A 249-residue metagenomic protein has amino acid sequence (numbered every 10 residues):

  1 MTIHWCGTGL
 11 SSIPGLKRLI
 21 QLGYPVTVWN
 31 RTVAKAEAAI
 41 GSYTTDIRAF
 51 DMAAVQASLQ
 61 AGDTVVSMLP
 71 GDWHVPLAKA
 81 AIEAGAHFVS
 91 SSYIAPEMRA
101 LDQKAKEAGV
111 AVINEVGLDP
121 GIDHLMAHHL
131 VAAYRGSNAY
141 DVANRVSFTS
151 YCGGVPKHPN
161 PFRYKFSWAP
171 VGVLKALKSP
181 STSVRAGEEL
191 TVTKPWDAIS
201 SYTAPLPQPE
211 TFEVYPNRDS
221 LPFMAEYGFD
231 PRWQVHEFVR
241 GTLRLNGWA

Functional and structural regions predicted by a protein language model:
I3-T8: Conserved N-terminal Rossmann-fold NAD(P)-binding element of oxidoreductases
L10-S12: Hydrophobic/small residue at the entry helix of a nucleotide-binding pocket
V26-I40: NAD(P)-binding Rossmann-fold cofactor-contacting core
S42-A54: Rossmann-fold cofactor-recognition segment
D63-M68, V89-S90: N-terminal Rossmann-like NAD(P) cofactor-binding module of classical short-chain dehydrogenase/reductase
A80-M98: ADP-ribose/adenylate-binding Rossmann-like module
S92-N114: Rossmann-fold NAD(P)-binding glycine/threonine-rich loop
A133-A249: C-terminal catalytic/substrate-binding lobe primarily of soluble NAD(P)-dependent oxidoreductases
